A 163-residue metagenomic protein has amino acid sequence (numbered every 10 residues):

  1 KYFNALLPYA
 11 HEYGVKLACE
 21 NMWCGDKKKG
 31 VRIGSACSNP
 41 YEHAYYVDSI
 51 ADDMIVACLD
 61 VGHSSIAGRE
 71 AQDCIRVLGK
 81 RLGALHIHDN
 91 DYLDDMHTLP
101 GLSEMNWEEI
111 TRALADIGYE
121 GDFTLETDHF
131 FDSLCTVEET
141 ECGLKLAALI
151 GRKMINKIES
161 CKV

Functional and structural regions predicted by a protein language model:
K1-V56, I66-A67, C161-K162: Active-site acidic/histidine proton-transfer and metal-coordination neighborhood in alpha/beta enzyme cores
Y2, L6, I110, A147-M154: Alpha-helical packing segments of well-folded alpha/beta enzyme cores
L17, D60, L85, L114 (+2 more regions): Conserved, mostly hydrophobic/aromatic
E20-M22, V61, T127-D128: Short, well-ordered beta-to-alpha junction loops that form the rim of enzyme active sites and present histidine/acidic
K28-A44, D48, H63-E120, S133-C142: Gly/Pro-rich active-site loop or hairpin
L82, D89, E126-T127, K162: Residues that line or immediately flank small-molecule/substrate-binding pockets and catalytic motifs
D122-F130: Short acidic/histidine-rich active-site segments
C135-K162: C-terminal helical cap(s) of enzyme catalytic domains, especially alpha/beta-barrels
